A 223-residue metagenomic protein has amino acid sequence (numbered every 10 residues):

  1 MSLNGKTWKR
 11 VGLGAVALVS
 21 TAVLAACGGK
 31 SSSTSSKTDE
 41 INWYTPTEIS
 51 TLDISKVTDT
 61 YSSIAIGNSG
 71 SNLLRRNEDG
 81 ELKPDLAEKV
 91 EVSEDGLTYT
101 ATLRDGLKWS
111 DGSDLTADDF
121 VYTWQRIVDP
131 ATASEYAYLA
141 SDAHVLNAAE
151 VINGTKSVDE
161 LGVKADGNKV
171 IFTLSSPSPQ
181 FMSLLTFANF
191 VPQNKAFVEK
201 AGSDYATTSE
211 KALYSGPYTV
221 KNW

Functional and structural regions predicted by a protein language model:
L3-L13: Bacterial N-terminal signal peptides that target proteins for export
V23-A26: C-terminal motif of bacterial Sec signal peptides marking the signal peptidase cleavage site
G28-T38: Bacterial lipoprotein signal-peptidase II cleavage site
K37-S50, E88, T98-A101, F120-T123 (+2 more regions): Short, well-ordered beta-strand elements
Y44-E94, L213-Y214: N-terminal lobe/hinge region of extracytoplasmic solute-binding protein
L74, E78, K108, Q125-A133 (+3 more regions): Sec-exported extracytoplasmic/periplasmic mature domains
E88-Y136: Aromatic- and charge-enriched surface segment that lines or borders ligand/interaction sites
A137-A196: Surface-exposed binding/hinge segments that line and control ligand-binding clefts or catalytic entry sites
